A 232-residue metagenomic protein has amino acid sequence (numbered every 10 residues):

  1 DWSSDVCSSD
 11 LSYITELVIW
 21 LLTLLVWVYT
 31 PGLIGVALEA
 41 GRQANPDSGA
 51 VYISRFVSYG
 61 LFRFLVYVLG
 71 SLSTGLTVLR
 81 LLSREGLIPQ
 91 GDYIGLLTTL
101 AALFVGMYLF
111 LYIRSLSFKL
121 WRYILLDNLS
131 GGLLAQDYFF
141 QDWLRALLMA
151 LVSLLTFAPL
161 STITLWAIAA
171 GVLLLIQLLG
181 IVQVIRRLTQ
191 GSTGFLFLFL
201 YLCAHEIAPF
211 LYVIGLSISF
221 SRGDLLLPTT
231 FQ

Functional and structural regions predicted by a protein language model:
D1-S8: Short, small-residue-biased leader/transition segments that mark boundaries at the very start of proteins
D10-W27, I94-F110, T162-G171: Alpha-helical transmembrane segments
I19-V26, R63-L81, V105, L109 (+4 more regions): Hydrophobic alpha-helical transmembrane segments of multi-pass integral membrane proteins
L25-R42, L109-L125: Membrane-water interface of transmembrane alpha-helices
D47-F62: Cytosolic juxtamembrane amphipathic/interface segments immediately preceding and feeding into a transmembrane helix
S58, S83-T156: Alpha-helical transmembrane segments with an aromatic anchor "belt"
L126-V213: Hydrophobic alpha-helical transmembrane segments and adjacent short intramembrane/lumenal linkers of inner/organellar
L211-Q232: Juxtamembrane boundary at the C-terminal end of a transmembrane helix
